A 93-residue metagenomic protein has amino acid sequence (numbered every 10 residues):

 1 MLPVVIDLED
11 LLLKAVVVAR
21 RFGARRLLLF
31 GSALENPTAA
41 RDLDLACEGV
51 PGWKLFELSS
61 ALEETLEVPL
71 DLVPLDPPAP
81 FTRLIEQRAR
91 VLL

Functional and structural regions predicted by a protein language model:
M1-L28, L34-A40, E48-L93: Catalytic core of pol beta-like nucleotidyltransferases
